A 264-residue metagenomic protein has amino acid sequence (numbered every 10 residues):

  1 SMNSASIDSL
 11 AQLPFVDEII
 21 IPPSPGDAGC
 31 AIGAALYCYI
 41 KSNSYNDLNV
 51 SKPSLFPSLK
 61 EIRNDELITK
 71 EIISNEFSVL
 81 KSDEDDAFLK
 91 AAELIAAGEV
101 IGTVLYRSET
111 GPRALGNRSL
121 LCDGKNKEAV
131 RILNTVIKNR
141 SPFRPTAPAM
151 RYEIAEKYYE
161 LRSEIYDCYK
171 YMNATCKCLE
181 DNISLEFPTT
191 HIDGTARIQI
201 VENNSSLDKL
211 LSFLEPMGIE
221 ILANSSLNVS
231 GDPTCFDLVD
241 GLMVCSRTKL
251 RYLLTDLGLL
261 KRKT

Functional and structural regions predicted by a protein language model:
M2-T264: Flexible beta->alpha loop and helix N-cap segments adjacent to enzyme active/binding sites
